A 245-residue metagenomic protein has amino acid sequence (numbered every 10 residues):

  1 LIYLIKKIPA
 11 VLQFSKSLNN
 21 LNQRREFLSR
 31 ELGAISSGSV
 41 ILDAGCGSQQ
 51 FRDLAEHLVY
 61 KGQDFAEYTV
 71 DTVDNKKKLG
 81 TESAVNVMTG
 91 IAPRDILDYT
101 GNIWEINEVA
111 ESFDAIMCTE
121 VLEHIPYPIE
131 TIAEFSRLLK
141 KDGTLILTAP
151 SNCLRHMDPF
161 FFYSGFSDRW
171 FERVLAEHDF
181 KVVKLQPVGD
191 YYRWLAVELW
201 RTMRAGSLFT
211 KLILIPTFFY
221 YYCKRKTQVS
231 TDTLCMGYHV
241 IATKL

Functional and structural regions predicted by a protein language model:
L1-S36: Class I SAM-dependent methyltransferase Rossmann-like catalytic core, especially the SAM/SAH-binding loop
I2-K6, Q23-R24, V109, T144-A149 (+1 more regions): Short amphipathic alpha-helical segments, especially helix-boundary/capping motifs
F14, A92, T100, P126-E134 (+2 more regions): S-adenosyl-L-methionine-dependent methyltransferase catalytic module, highlighting the catalytic core
L18, V121, F160-F161: A generic secondary-structure micro-motif detector that highlights 1-2 residue hydrophobic/ambivalent hotspots embedded
E26-R30, G45-G47, R225: Short alpha-helical segments and helix-capping/turn motifs at coil-helix boundaries
E31-A34, F51-R52, S230-D232: A general structural signal for short secondary-structure junctions and capping/turn motifs
S36-S39, E111, F180, T233: Structured loop/turn residues at beta-strand edges in well-structured enzyme cores
S39-M157, R169-E172, V240-T243: Conserved SAM-binding loop
